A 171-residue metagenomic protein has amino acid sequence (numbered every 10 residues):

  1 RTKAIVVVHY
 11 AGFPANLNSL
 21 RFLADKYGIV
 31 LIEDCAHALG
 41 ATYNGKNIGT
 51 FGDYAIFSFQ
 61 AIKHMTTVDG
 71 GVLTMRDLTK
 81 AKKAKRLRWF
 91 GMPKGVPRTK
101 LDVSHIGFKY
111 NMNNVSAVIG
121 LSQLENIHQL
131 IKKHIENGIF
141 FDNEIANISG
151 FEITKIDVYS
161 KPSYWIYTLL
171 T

Functional and structural regions predicted by a protein language model:
R1-T67, V72-T74, L78-T79: Active-site phosphate-binding strand-loop segment of PLP-dependent enzymes
A4-V8, F13-S19, K26, T42 (+1 more regions): PLP-dependent aminotransferase class I/II
